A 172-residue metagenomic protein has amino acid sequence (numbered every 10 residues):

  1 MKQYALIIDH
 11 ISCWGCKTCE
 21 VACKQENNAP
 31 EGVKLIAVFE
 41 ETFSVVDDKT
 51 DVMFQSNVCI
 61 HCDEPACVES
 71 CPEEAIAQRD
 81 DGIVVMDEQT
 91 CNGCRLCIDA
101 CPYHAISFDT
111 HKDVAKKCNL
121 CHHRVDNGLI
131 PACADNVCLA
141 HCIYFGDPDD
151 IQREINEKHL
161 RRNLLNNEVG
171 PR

Functional and structural regions predicted by a protein language model:
M1-R172: Non-ligating segments of multi-cofactor redox enzymes
